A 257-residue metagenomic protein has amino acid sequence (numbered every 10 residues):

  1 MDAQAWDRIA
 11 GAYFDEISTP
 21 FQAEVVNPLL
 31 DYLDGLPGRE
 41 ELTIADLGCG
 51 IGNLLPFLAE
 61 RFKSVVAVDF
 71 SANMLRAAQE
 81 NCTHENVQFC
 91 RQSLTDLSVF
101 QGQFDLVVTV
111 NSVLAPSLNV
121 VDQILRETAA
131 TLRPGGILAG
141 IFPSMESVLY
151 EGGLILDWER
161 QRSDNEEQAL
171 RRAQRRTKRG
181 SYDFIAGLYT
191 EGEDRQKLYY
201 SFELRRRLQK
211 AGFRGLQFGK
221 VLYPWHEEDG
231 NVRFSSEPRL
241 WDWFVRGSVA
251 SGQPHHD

Functional and structural regions predicted by a protein language model:
M1-R39, F57: Conserved class I S-adenosyl-L-methionine
A45, I51-D96: Class I SAM-dependent methyltransferase SAM/SAH-binding core
V99-V107: A short acidic, Gly/Pro-enriched loop at the edge of an enzyme's catalytic core that lines a small-molecule cofactor
L106-V120: A short SAM/SAH-binding and catalytic strip from SAM-dependent methyltransferases
D122-P134: A short glycine-rich, Lys/Arg-flanked "PGG" loop and its adjoining helix->strand segment in the class I
A139-R171: Conserved class I S-adenosyl-L-methionine
R195-G212: Short alpha-helix
R214-P224: Conserved S-adenosyl-L-methionine
